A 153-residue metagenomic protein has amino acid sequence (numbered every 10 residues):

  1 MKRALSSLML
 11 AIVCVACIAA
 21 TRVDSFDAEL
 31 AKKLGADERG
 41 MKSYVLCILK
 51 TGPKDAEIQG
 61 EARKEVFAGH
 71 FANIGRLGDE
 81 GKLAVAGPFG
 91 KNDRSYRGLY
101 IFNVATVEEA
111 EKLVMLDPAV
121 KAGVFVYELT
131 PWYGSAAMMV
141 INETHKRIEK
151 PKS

Functional and structural regions predicted by a protein language model:
M1-A4: Positively charged n-region of N-terminal signal peptides that target proteins for export
S7-A16: Bacterial N-terminal signal peptides
T21-S153: Conserved, structured core segments of small domains
